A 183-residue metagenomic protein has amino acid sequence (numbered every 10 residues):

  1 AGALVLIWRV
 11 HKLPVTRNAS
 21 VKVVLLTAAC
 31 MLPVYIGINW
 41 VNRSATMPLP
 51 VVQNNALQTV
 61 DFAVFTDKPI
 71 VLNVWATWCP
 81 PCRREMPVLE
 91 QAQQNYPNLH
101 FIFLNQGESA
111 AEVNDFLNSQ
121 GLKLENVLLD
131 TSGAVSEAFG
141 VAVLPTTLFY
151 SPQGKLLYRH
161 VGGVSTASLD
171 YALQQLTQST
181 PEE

Functional and structural regions predicted by a protein language model:
A1-V51: N-terminal targeting signals for export/organelle localization
L49-I70: A short beta-strand-turn-helix
N55, T77, Q106-S109, D130-S132 (+1 more regions): Solvent-exposed coil/turn segments that connect beta secondary-structure elements in extracytoplasmic/periplasmic
T66-K68, N98, L122-L124, V141: Active-site acidic short loop of glycosyltransferases
K68-I70, W75-W78, V143: Short pre-active-site segment immediately N-terminal to redox-active cysteine/selenocysteine motifs in thiol-based
V71-L72, F101, T147: Hydrophobic beta-strand anchors of alpha/beta hydrolase catalytic cores
R83-Q120, T131-E137: Structural microenvironment flanking redox-active thiols in thiol-disulfide oxidoreductases
F116-K123, D130-P181: Thiol/disulfide oxidoreductase modules built on the thioredoxin-like
